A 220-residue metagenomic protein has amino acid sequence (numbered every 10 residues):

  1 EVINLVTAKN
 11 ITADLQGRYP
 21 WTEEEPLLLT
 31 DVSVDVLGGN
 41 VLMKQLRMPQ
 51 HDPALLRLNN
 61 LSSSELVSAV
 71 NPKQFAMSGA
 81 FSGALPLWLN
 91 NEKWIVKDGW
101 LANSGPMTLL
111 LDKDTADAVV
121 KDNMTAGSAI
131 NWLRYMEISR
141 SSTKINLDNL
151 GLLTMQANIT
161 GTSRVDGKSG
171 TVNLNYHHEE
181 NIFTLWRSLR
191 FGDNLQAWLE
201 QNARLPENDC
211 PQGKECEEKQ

Functional and structural regions predicted by a protein language model:
E1-P206: Small-residue helix/turn framework positions
E200-Q220: Short, low-complexity, Pro/Ser/Thr/Gly-rich segments in the mature regions of secreted, periplasmic
